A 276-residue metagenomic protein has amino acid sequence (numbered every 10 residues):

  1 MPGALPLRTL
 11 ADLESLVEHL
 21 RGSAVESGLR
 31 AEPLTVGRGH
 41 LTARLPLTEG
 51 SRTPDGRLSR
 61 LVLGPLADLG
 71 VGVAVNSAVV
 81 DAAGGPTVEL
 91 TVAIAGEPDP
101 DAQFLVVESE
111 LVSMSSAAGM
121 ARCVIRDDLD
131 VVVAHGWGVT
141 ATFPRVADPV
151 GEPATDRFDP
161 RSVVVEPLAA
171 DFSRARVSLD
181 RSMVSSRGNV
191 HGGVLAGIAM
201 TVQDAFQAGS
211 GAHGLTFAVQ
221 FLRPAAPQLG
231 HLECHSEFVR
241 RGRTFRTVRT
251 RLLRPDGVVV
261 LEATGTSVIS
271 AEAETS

Functional and structural regions predicted by a protein language model:
M1-G50, A134-S182: Non-catalytic linker/capping segments at the edges of enzyme domains
M1-L10, V73, G85, G96-V106 (+3 more regions): HotDog/MaoC-like acyl-thioester-processing domains
S27-A31, E89-A95, D159-E166, T216-L222 (+1 more regions): Short structured motifs
G39-L41, P86-L90, Q103, D171-S173 (+2 more regions): A generic structural signal for short beta-strands and their flanking turns/coil linkers
L45-L47, I94, V177-L179, F221 (+1 more regions): Hydrophobic residues in beta-strands and at strand termini
D55, D81, P86-G96: A cross-kingdom feature marking solvent-exposed beta-strand/loop segments within repeated, beta-rich binding/scaffold
L58-A82, H191-G214: Active-site helix/loop of acyl-thioester processing domains in fatty-acid/polyketide metabolism, spanning hotdog-fold
A175-A263: Structured core of small recognition/catalytic domains
